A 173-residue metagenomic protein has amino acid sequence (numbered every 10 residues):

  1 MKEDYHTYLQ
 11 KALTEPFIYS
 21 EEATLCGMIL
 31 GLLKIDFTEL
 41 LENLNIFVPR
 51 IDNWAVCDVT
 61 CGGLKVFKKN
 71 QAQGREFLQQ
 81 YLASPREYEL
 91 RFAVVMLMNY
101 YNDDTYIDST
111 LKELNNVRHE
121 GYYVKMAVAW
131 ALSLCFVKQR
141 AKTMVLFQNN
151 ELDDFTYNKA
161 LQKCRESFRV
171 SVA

Functional and structural regions predicted by a protein language model:
M1-A173: Alpha-helical scaffold domains
